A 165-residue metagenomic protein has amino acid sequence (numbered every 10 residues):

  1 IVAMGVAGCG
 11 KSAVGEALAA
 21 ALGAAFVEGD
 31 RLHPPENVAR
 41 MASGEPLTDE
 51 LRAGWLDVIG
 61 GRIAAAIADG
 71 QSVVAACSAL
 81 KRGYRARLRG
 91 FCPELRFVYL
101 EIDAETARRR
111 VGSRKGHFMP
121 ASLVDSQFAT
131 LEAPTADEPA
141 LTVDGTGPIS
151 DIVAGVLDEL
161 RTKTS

Functional and structural regions predicted by a protein language model:
A3: Hydrophobic anchor at the beta1->P-loop junction of P-loop NTPases
V6: P-loop (Walker A) phosphate-binding loop of NTP-binding proteins
K11: Conserved lysine of the Walker
E16-G61: Conserved substrate/cofactor phosphate-moiety recognition/catalytic segment in nucleotide-dependent phosphotransferases
L32-H33, A79-K81, I102-T106, P148: Conserved nucleotide-binding/hydrolysis micro-motifs of P-loop NTPases
E50-C92, L100: Glycine-rich phosphate-binding loop used to anchor ATP phosphates in small-molecule kinases, encompassing both
C92-V111, V143: Conserved phosphate-donor/acceptor-positioning beta-strand/loop module used by diverse small-molecule
S113-G155: Small-molecule kinase domains that catalyze NTP-dependent phosphoryl transfer to phosphate-bearing small molecules
